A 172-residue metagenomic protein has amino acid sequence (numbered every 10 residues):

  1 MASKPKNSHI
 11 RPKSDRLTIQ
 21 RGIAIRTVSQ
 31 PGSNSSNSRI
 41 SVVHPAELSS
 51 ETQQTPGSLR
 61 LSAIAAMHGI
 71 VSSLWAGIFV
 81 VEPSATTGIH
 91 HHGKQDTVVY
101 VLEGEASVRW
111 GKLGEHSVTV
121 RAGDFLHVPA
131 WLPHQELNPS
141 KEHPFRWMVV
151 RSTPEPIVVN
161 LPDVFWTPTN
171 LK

Functional and structural regions predicted by a protein language model:
A2-S73, G88, P162-K172: A short, N-terminal "cap"/entry segment at the start of jelly-roll beta-barrel domains of the cupin/DSBH fold
G69, K94, L113, K141-E142: Short strand-connecting beta-turns/loops that link adjacent beta-strands
G69-S72, V81-T86, E105-S107: Short, charged/polar surface micro-motifs in flexible loops or helix N-caps
S72-L74, H92, V120, P139-K141: Short glycine/proline-enriched turns and hinge-like loops at secondary-structure junctions
F79, V98, H127, E142-V159: A short hydrophobic beta-strand segment most commonly corresponding to one strand of the jelly-roll/cupin
E82-S84, W110, V120-S140, V150-S152: Conserved metal-binding segment of the jelly-roll/cupin
T86, K94-A122, L132: A short beta-strand-loop-beta hairpin characteristic of the jelly-roll/cupin
E115, K141-H143, P162-F165: Short, glycine/charged-enriched secondary-structure capping and boundary segments
